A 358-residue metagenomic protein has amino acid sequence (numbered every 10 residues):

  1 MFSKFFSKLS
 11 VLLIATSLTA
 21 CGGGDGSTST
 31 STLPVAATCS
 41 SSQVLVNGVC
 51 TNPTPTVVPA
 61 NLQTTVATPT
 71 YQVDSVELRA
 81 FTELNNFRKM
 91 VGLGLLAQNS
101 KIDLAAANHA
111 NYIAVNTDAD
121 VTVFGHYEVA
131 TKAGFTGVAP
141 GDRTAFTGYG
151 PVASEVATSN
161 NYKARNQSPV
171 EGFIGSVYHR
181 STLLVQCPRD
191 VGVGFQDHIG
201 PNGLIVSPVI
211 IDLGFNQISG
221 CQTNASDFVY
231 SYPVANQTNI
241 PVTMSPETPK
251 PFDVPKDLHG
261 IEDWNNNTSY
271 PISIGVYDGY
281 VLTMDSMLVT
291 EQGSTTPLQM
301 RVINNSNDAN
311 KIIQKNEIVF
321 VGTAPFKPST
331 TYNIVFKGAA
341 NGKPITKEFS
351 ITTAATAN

Functional and structural regions predicted by a protein language model:
M1-S10: Bacterial N-terminal signal peptides that target proteins for export
S17-A20: C-terminal motif of bacterial Sec signal peptides marking the signal peptidase cleavage site
D25-G26, T30-S40, L45-D278, M284-G293 (+2 more regions): Functional surface patches built around histidine and acidic residues
S273-D278, P328, A339-N358: Extended, polar beta-sheet/loop recognition surfaces of beta-rich domains that mediate binding to diverse ligands
Q292-T295, A340-G342: Solvent-exposed strand-loop boundary residues in beta-sheet-rich modules
L298-N310: Solvent-exposed serine/threonine-rich low-complexity stretches and specific carbohydrate-binding patches
I312-F320: Aromatic sugar-binding surface patches on proteins that engage polysaccharides or sugar-phosphate polymers
T323-T330: Surface-exposed, short loops/turns at beta-strand junctions within beta-sandwich domains
